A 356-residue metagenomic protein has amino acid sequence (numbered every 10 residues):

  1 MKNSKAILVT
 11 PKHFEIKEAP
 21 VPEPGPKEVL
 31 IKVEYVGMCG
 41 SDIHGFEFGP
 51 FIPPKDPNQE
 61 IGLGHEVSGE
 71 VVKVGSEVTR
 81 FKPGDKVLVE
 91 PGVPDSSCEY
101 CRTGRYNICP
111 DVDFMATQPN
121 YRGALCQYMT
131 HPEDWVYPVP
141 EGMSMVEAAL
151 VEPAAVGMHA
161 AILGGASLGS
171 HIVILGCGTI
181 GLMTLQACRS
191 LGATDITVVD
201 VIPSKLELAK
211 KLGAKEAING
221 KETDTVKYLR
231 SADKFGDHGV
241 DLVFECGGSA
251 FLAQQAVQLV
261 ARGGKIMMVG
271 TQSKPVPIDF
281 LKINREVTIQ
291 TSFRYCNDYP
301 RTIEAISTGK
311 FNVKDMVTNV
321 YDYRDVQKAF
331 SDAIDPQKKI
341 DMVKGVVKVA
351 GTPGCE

Functional and structural regions predicted by a protein language model:
P22-V36, F51-E99, P140-G142: Glycine-rich beta-strand-centered segment in the early N-terminal region that forms part of a ligand/cofactor-binding
H65, D95-L175: NAD(P)H dinucleotide-binding glycine-rich loop of Rossmann-like/cofactor-binding domains, especially the beta1-alpha1
V156, I180, C188: Hydrophobic/small residue at the entry helix of a nucleotide-binding pocket
I174-C177, R189-Q255: Adenosine-nucleotide cofactor-binding segment
Q254-V257, C296-E356: C-terminal hydrophobic helical "lid"/dimerization subdomain of Rossmann-like NAD(P)H-dependent oxidoreductases
V260-R262: Helix-to-beta-strand junctions that scaffold the AdoMet/dcAdoMet cofactor pocket in Class I SAM-dependent enzymes
G270-E286: Rossmann-fold NAD(P)-binding glycine/threonine-rich loop
